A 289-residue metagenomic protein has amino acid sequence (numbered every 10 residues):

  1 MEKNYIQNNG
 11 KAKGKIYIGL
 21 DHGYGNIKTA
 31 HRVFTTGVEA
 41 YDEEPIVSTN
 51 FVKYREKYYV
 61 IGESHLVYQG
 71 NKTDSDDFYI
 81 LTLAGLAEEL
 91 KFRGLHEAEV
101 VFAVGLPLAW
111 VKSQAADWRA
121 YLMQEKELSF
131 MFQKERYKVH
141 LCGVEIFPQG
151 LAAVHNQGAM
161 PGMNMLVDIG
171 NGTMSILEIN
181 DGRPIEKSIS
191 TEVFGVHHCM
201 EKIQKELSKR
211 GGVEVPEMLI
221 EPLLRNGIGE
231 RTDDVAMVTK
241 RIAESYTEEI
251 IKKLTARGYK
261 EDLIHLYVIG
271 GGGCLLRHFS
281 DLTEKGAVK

Functional and structural regions predicted by a protein language model:
M1-L166, R183-H198, R210, M218-K289: Nucleotide/phosphate-binding catalytic cleft detector across ATP-hydrolyzing and phosphate-transferring enzymes
T29, I176-E178: Conserved blade-register residue in beta-propeller folds
I169-S175: Ser/Thr-glycine-rich phosphate-binding loops at phosphate-binding pockets of nucleotides, nucleotide cofactors
G172, D181-P184: Short connector loops/turns at beta-strand edges and beta->alpha or beta->beta junctions
